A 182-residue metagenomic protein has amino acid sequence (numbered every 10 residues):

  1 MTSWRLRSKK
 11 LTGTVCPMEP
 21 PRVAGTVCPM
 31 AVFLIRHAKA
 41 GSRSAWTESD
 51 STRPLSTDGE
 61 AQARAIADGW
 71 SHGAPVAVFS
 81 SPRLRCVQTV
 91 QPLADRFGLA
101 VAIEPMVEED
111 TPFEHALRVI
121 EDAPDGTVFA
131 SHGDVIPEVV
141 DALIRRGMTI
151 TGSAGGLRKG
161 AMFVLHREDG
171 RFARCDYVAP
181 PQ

Functional and structural regions predicted by a protein language model:
T2-S8, C16, R22: Low-acidity, Ser/Thr- and Arg-rich intrinsically disordered low-complexity segments
K10-L11, P20, A61: Intrinsic disorder/low-complexity segments enriched in polar/small residues
T14-C16, T26-V27: Long, intrinsically disordered low-complexity tandem-repeat segments
R22-M30: Extreme N-terminus of proteins, especially the signal/transit-peptide cleavage junction and the first residues
M30-E114, P137, M148-S153, L157-G160 (+1 more regions): Active-site-proximal alpha-helix that buttresses catalytic centers in soluble enzyme cores
P75, F172-A173: A broad structural signal for short, well-ordered beta-strand segments within beta-sheet-rich domains
E114, R118-F172: Active-site-adjacent alpha-helix immediately C-terminal to a catalytic or transition-state-stabilizing loop
C175-Q182: Short, solvent-exposed aromatic-acidic interface loops
